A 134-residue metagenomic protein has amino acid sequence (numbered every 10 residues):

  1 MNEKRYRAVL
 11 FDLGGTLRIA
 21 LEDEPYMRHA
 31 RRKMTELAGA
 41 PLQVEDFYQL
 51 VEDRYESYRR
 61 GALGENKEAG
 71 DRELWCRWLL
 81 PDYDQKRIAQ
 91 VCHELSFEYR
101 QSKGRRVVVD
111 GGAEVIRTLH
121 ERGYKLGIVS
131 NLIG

Functional and structural regions predicted by a protein language model:
N2-L50: Active-site neighborhood of HAD-like aspartate-dependent phosphohydrolases
L17, G61, G134: Short histidine/acidic/glycine/proline-rich micro-motifs that form metal- and phosphate-coordinating active-site loops
L21-E24, A62-L63, K103-G104: Short, solvent-exposed loop/turn segments at secondary-structure boundaries
Y26, K67-D71, G104-G111: Soluble or luminal CAZymes and related metallo-dependent hydrolases
H29-K33, D53, L74-R77, E114: Alpha-helical elements of Rossmann-like donor-binding domains used by nucleotide-donor carbohydrate transfer enzymes
G39, Y83-D84, H120-G123: Glycine-centered loop/turn motif at secondary-structure junctions
Q49-S96: A metal-dependent, Asp-based hydrolase signature
V91-V108, G112-G134: Substrate-recognition element of Asp-dependent hydrolases with the DxDx(T/V) motif
